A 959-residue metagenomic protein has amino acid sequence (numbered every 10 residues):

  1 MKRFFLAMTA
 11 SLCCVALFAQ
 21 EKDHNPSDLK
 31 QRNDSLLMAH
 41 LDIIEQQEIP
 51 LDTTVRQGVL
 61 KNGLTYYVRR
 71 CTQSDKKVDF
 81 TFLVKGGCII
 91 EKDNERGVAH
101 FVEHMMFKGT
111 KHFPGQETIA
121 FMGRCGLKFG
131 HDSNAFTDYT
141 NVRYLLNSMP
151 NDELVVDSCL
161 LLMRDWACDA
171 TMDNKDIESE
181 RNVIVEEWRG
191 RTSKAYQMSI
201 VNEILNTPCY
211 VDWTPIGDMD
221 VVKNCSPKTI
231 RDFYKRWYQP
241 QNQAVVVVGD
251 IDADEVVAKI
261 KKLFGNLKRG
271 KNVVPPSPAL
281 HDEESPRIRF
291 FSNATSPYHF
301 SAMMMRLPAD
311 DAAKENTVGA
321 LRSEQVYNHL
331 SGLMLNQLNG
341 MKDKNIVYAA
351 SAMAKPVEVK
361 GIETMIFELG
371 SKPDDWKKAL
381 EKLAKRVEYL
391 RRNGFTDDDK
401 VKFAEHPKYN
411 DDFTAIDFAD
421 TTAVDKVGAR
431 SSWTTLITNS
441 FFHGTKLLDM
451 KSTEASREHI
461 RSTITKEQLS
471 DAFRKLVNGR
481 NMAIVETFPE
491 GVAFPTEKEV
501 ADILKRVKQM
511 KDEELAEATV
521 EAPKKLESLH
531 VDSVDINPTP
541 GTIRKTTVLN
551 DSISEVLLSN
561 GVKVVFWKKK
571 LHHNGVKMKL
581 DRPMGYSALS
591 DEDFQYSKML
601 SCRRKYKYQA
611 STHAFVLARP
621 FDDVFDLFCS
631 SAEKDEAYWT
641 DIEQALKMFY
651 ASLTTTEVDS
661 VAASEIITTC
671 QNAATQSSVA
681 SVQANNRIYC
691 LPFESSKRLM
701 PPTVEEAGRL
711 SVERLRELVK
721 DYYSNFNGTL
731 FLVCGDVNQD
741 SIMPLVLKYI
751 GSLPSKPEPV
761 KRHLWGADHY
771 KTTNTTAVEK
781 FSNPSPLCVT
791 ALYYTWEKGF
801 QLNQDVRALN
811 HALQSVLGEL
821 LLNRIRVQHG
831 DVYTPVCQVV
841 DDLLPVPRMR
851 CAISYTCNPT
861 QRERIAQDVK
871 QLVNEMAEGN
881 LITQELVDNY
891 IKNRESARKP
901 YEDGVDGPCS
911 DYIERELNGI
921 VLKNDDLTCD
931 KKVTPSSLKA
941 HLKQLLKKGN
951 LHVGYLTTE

Functional and structural regions predicted by a protein language model:
M1-D23: Bacterial Sec-dependent N-terminal signal peptides
F5, Q20-A120, S158-L161, D165 (+9 more regions): His/Glu-rich zincin catalytic helix
M8-T9, M106, V201: A ubiquitous, low-specificity "background" feature that marks scattered single residues across proteins without
C14-V15, H112, M198-S199: Hydrophobic alpha-helical membrane context
Q20-L36, V59, A120-V274, S301 (+5 more regions): Charge-rich, well-structured scaffold segments of protease-associated domains
